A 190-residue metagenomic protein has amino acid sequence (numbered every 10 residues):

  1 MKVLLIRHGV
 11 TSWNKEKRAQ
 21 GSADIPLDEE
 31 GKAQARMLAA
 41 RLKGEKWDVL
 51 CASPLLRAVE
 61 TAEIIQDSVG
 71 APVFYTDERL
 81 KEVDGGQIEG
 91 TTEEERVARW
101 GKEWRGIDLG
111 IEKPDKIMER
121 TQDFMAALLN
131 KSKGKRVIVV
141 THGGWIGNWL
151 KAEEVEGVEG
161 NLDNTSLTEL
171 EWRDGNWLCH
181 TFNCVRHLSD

Functional and structural regions predicted by a protein language model:
M1-L4, V49: Extreme N-terminal starter segment of soluble prokaryotic enzymes
V3, K135-G144: Generic beta-sheet signal
V10-A71: Active-site-proximal alpha-helix that buttresses catalytic centers in soluble enzyme cores
T11, W145-I146: Short active-site segment of divalent metal-dependent hydrolases/proteases that encodes the spacing between
R41, D67, A71, Y75-T76 (+3 more regions): Acidic, low-complexity terminal tails and accessory targeting/binding regions of phosphate-metabolizing enzymes
K46-L50, K135-V137, V158: Short active-site oxyanion
A52, E119, V140-T141: Short beta-strand scaffold positions
V97-K116: Short glycine/proline- and acidic residue-enriched helix-loop micro-motifs that form flexible lids or anion-recognition
